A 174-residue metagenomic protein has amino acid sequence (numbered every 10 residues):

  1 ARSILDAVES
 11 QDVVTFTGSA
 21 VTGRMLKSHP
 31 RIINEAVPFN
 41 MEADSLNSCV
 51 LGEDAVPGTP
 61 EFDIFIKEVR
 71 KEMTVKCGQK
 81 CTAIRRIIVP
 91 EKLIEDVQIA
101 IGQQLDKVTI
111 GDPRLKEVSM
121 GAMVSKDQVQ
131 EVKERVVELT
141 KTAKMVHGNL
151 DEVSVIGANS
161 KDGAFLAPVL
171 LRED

Functional and structural regions predicted by a protein language model:
S3-D6: Hydrophobic, small-residue-rich alpha-helical packing segments that form membrane-like cores
V8, V13, A20-D174: ALDH superfamily catalytic-core signature
